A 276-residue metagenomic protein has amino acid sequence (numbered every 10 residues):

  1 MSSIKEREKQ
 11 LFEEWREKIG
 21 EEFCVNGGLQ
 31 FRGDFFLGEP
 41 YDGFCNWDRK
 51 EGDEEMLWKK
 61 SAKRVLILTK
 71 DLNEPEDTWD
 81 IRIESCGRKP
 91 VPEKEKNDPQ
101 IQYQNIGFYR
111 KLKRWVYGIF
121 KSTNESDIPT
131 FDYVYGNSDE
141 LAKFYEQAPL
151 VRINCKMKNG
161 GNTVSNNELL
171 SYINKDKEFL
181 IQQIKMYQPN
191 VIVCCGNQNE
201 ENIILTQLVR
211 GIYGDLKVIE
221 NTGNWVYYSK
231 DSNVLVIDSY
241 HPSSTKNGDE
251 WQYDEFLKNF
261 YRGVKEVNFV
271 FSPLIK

Functional and structural regions predicted by a protein language model:
S2-R7, N166-I181, E200-K276: C-terminal capping/extension of enzyme domains
S2-Y187: A polyanion-binding, active-site-adjacent surface
T69, N190-N199: Glycine-rich anion-binding loop/nest that anchors nucleotide
N73, K156, N197-E200, S243: Catalytic metal-binding/acid-base residues of hydrolase active sites
